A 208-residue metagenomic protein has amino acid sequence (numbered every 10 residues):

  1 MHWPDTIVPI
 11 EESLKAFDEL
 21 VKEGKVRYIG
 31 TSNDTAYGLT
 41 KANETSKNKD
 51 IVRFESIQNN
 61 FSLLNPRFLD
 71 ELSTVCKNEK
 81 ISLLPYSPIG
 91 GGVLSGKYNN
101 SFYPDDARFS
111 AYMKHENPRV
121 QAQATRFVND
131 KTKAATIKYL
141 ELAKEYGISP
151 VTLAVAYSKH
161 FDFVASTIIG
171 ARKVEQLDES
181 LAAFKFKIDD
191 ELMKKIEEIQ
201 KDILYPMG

Functional and structural regions predicted by a protein language model:
P4-D5, P9-E198, M207: Beta/alpha (TIM)-barrel catalytic core signal, keyed to glycine-rich beta->alpha loops juxtaposed to Asp/Glu that bind
